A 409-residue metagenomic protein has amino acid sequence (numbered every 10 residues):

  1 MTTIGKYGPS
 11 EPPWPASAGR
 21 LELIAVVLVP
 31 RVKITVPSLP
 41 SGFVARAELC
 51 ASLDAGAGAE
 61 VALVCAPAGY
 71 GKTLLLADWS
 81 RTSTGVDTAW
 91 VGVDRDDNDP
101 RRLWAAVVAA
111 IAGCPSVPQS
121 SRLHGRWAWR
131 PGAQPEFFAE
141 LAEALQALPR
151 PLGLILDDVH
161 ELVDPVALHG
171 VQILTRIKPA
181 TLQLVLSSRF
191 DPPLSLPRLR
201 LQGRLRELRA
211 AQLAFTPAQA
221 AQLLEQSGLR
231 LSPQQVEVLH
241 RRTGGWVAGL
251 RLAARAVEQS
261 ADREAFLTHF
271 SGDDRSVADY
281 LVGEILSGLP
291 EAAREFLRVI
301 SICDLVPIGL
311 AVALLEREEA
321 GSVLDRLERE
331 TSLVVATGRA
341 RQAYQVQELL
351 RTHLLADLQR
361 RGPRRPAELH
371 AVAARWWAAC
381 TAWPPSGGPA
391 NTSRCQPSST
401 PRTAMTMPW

Functional and structural regions predicted by a protein language model:
T2-A59: A short, basic N-terminal segment
G19, L63, P67-Y70, L74-R81 (+6 more regions): C-terminal boundary/linker of central alpha/beta nucleotide-binding cores
E22-V36, A45-L49, L74-L76, A105 (+7 more regions): Alpha-helical sensor/transducer elements of the RecA-like P-loop NTPase core
V61, W104, V108, A112 (+5 more regions): Short, amphipathic alpha-helical segments that act as regulatory/interfacial helices in nucleotide-processing proteins
A68-Y70, L74-P151, E161-V163, F215: Conserved phosphate-binding/catalytic loops and adjacent sensor/switch elements of nucleotide-binding enzymes, spanning
D157-D158: Walker B catalytic acidic pair
R364-W409: Extended alpha-helical scaffolding segments used for macromolecular assembly and cargo binding
